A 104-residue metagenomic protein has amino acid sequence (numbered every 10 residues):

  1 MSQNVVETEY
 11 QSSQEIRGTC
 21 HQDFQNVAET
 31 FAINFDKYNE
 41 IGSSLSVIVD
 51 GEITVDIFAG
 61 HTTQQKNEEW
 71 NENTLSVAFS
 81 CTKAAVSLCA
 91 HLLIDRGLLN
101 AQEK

Functional and structural regions predicted by a protein language model:
S2-V5, I48: Glycosyltransferase-associated regions of secretory-pathway enzymes, highlighting luminal stem/catalytic domains
N4-I16: Short, contiguous pre-domain boundary segments
S13-A78, L98-E103: Short, conserved catalytic-motif segment at the N-terminal edge
V55-D56, V86-L88: Short active-site-adjacent helix-start/loop capping segments
S80-K83: Catalytic nucleophile serine of serine hydrolases, specifically the conserved "nucleophile elbow" pentapeptide
A85, H91-K104: Short, well-structured active-site flanking segments
